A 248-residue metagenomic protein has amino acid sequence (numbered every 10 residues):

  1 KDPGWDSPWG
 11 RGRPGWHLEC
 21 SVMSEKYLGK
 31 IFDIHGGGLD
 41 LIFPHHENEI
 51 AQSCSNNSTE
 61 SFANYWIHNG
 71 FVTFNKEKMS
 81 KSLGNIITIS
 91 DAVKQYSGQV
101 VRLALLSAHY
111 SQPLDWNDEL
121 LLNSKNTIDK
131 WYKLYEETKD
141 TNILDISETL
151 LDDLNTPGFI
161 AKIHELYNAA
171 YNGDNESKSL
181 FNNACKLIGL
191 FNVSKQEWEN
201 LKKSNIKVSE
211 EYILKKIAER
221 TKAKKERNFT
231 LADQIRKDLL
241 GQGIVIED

Functional and structural regions predicted by a protein language model:
K1-K139: Alpha-helical recognition segments enriched in aromatics with Gly/Pro capping that present substrate-recognition
K78-D248: Structural preference for alpha-helix termini/caps and helix-kink/transition segments
